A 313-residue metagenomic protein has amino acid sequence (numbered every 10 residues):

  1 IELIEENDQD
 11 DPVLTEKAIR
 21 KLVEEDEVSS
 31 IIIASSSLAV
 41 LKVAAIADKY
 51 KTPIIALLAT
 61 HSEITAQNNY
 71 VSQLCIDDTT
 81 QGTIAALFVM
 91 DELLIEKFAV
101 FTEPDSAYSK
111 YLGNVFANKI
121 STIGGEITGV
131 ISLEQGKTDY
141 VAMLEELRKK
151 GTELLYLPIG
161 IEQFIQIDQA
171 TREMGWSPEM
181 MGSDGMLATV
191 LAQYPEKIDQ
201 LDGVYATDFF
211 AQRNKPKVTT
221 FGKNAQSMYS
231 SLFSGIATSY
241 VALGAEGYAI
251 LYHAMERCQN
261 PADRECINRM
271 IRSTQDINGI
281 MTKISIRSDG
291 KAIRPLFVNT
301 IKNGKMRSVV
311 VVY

Functional and structural regions predicted by a protein language model:
I1-T65, L133-K137, Q163-I165: Beta-alpha junction/loop-to-helix N-cap segments that form part of ligand/metal-binding clefts
N7, I64-F88, V130-I131, I198-F210: Short beta-strand elements at the ligand-binding edges of bilobed clamshell
V13-E24, S29, L41, A45 (+15 more regions): Solvent-exposed, polar/charged alpha-helical surfaces in well-ordered, non-transmembrane soluble domains, broadly
L22-S35, I55-L57, A99-T102, G151-I161 (+3 more regions): Periplasmic-binding protein-like
A45-A47, L112-F209: Extracellular/periplasmic bilobed ligand-binding domains
V71-Q135, L154: An alpha-beta-alpha
G151, A249-Y313: Extracellular/periplasmic bilobal clamshell ligand-binding domains
D168-A245, E256, A262, T300-Y313: Extracellular/periplasmic periplasmic-binding protein-like sensory domains
